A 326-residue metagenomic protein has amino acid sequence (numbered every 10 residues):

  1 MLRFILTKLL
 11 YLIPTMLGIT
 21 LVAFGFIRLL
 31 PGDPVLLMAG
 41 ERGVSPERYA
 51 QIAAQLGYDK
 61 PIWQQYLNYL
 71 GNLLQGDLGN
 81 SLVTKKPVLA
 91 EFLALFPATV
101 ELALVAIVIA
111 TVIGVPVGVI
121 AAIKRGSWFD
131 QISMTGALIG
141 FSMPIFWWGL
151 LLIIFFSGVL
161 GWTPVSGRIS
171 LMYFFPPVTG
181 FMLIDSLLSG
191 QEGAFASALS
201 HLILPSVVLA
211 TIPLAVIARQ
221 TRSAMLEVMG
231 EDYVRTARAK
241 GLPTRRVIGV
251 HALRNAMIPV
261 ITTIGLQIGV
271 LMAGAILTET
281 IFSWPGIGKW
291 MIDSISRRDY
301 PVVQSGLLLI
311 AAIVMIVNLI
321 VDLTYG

Functional and structural regions predicted by a protein language model:
L2-F4, I13-M16, F96-F129, I145 (+2 more regions): Alpha-helical transmembrane segments of integral membrane proteins, especially multi-pass inner/plasma-membrane
L9, R48, I52, I62-L78 (+8 more regions): Hydrophobic alpha-helical segments of integral membrane proteins, encompassing both true transmembrane helices
T15-L67, F156-A194: Hydrophobic alpha-helical transmembrane segments of membrane transport/permease proteins and related membrane-embedded
L30, G140-M143, M272: Transmembrane helix irregularities
D59-V115: An internal, D/E-rich "acidic patch" concept
D130-F156: Pore- or pathway-lining transmembrane helices of multi-pass membrane proteins that form conduits for solutes/ions
